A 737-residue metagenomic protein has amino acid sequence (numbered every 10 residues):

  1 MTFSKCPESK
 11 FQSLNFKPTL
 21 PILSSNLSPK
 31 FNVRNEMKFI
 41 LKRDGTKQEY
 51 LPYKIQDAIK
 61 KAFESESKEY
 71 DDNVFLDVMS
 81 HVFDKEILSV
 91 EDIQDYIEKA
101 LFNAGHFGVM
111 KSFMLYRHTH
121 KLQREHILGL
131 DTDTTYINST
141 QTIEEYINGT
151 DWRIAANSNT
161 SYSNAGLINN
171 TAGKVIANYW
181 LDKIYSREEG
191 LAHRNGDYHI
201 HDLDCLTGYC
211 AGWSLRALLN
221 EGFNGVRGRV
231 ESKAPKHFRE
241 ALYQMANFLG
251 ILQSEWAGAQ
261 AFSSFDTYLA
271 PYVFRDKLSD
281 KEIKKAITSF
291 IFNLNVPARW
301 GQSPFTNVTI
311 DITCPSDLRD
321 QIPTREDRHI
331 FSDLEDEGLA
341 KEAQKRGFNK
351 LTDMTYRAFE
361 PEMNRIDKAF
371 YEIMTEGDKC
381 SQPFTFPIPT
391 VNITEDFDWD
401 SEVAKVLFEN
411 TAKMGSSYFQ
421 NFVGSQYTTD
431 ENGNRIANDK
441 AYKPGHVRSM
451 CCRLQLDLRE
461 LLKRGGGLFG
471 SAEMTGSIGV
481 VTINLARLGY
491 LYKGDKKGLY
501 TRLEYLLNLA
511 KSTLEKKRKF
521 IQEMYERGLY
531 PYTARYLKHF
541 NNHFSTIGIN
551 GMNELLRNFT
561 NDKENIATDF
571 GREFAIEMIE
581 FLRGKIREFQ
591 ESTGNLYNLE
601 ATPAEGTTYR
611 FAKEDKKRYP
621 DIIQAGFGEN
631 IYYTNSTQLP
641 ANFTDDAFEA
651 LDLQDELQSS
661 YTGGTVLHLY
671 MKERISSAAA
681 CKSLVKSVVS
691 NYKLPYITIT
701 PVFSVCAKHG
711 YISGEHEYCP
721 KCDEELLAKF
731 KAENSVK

Functional and structural regions predicted by a protein language model:
L14, L27-P29, R34: Compositionally biased, intrinsically disordered low-complexity segments enriched in Pro/Arg/Gln/His
F31-I137, H539: Charged, amphipathic alpha-helical regulatory modules used for macromolecular assembly or allosteric control
L122, G129-N541, D562, T568-V736: Conserved catalytic cores of very large enzyme subunits
T267, S545-N558, E580: Contiguous, well-ordered alpha-helical segments that form the cores/surfaces of helical PPI scaffolds
